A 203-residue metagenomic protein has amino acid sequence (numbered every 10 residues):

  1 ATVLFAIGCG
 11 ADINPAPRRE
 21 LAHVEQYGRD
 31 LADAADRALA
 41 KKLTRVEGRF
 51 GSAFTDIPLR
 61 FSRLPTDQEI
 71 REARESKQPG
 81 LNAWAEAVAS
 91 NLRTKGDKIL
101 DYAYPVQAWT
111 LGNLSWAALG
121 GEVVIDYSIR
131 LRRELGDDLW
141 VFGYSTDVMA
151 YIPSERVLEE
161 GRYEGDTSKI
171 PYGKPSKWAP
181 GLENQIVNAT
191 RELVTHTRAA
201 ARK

Functional and structural regions predicted by a protein language model:
A1-K203: Non-catalytic substrate/cofactor recognition surfaces at enzyme active-site rims
